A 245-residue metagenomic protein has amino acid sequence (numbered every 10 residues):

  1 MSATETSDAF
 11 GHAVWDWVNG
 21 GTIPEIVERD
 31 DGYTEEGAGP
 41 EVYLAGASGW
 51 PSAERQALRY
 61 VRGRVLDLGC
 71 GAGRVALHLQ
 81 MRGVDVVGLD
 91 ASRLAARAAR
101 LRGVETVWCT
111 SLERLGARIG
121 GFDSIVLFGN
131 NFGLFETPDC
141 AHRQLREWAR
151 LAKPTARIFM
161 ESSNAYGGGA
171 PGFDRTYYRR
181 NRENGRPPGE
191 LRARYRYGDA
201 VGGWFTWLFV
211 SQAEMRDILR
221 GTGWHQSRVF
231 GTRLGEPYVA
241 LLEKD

Functional and structural regions predicted by a protein language model:
M1-V27: N-terminal auxiliary segments of SAM/dcSAM-dependent transferases
T4, A13-W17, K153-E214: SAM-dependent methyltransferase
P40, L44-R64: Conserved alpha-helix/loop element of class I SAM-dependent methyltransferases that forms part of the SAM/SAH-binding
G69-G73: Class I SAM-dependent methyltransferase "Motif I" SAM/SAH-binding loop
S92-R93: Conserved SAM/SAH-binding beta-strand->alpha-helix loop
G103-R114: Conserved SAM-binding strand-loop segment of SAM-dependent methyltransferases
F122-H142: A short SAM/SAH-binding and catalytic strip from SAM-dependent methyltransferases
A141-P154: A short glycine-rich, Lys/Arg-flanked "PGG" loop and its adjoining helix->strand segment in the class I
